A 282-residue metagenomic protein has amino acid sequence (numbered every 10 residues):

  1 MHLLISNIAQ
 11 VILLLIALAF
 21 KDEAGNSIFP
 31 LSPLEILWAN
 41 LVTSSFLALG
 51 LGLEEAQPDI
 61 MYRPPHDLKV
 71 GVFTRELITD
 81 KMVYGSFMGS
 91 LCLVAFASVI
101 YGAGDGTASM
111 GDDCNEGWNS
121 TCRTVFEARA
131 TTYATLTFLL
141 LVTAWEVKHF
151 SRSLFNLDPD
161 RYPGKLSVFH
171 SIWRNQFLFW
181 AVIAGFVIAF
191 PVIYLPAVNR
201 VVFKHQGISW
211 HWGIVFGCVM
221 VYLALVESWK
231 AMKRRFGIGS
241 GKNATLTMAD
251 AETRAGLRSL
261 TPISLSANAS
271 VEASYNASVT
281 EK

Functional and structural regions predicted by a protein language model:
M1-G164: Membrane-embedded transport module
L15-I28, F190-I208: Transmembrane helix-loop junctions at the membrane interface of multipass transporters and ion channels
S86, L141, A184-V187, P196 (+1 more regions): Hydrophobic, well-ordered secondary-structure elements that form the walls of internal hydrophobic environments
L91-F96, A184-R200: Hydrophobic alpha-helical transmembrane segments in multi-pass integral membrane proteins
P163-V182: Membrane-helix boundary/juxtamembrane motif in polytopic membrane proteins
W212-K230: Alpha-helical membrane-embedded segments
S228-K242: Membrane-interface capping segments at transmembrane-helix boundaries
G239-K282: Non-transmembrane, juxtamembrane loop and terminal tail segments of multi-pass eukaryotic membrane proteins
